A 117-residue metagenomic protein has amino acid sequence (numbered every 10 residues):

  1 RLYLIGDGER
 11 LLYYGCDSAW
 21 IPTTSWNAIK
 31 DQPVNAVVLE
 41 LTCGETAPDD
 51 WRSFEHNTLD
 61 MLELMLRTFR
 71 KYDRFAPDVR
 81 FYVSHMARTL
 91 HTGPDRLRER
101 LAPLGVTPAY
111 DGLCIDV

Functional and structural regions predicted by a protein language model:
R1-S25, L113-V117: Core dinuclear metal-dependent hydrolase active-site scaffold
A19-G112: Cap/insert and terminal regions of metallo-dependent hydrolase folds
